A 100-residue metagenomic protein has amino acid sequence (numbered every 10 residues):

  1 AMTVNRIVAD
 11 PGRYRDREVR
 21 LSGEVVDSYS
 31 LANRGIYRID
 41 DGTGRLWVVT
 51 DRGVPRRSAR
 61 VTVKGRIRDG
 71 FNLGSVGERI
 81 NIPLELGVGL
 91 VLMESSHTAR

Functional and structural regions predicted by a protein language model:
A1-R100: OB-fold and OB-like single-stranded nucleic-acid-recognition modules and their adjacent interaction interfaces
